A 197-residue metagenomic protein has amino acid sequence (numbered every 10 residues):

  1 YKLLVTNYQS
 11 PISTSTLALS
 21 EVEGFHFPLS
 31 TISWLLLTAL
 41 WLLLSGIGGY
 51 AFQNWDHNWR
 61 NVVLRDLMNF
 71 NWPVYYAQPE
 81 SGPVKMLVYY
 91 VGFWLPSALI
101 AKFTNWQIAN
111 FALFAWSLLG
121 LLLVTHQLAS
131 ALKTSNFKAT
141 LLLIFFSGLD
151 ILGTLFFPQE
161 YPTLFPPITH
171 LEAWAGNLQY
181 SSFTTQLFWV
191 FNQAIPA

Functional and structural regions predicted by a protein language model:
Y1-T16, E21-L43, S130-L141: Start-transfer (signal-anchor) and selected internal transmembrane alpha helices of multi-pass inner/ER membrane
L44-P196: Active-site lumenal/periplasmic loops and adjacent helix-entry segments of GT-C-fold, multi-pass membrane
